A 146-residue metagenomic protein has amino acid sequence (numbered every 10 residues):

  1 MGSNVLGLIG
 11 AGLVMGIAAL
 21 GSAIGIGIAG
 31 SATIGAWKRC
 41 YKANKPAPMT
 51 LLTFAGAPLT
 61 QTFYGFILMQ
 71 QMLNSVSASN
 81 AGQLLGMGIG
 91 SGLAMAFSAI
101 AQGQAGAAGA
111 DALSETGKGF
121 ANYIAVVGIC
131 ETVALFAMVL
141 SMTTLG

Functional and structural regions predicted by a protein language model:
M1-G146: Hydrophobic, small-residue-rich transmembrane alpha-helices and their short perimembrane loops in multi-pass membrane
